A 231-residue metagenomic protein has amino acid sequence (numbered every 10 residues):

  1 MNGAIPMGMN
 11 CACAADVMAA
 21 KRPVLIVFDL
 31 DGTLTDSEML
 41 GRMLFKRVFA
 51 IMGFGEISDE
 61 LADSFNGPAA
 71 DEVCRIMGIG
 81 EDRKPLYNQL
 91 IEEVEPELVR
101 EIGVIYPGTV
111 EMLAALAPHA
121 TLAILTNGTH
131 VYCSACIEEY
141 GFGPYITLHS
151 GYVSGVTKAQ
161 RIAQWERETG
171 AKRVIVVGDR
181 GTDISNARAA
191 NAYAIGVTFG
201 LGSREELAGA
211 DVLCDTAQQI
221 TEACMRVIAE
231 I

Functional and structural regions predicted by a protein language model:
M1-V24, H130, S134-I231: Asp-based, Mg2+/Mn2+-dependent phosphohydrolase catalytic module
G3-C13, A20-V110: N-terminal helical cap/lid subdomain that shapes the substrate entry/recognition surface in HAD-like hydrolases
C13, E97-I124, H130-S134, Q160: Short, acidic loop-to-helix structural element flanking the phosphoryl-transfer center in phosphate-processing enzymes
T33, T126, D179: Conserved G/P- and acidic residue-centered "switch" motifs that form tight phosphate/ATP-binding loops in soluble
D36, I124-T126, G196: Hydrophobic residues in well-ordered beta-strands that form the structural core
M52, H119-A120, A190: Helix C-cap/helix->beta junction micro-motif
P68, E101, P118-H119, K172 (+1 more regions): Structured helix-beta-strand junction loops
